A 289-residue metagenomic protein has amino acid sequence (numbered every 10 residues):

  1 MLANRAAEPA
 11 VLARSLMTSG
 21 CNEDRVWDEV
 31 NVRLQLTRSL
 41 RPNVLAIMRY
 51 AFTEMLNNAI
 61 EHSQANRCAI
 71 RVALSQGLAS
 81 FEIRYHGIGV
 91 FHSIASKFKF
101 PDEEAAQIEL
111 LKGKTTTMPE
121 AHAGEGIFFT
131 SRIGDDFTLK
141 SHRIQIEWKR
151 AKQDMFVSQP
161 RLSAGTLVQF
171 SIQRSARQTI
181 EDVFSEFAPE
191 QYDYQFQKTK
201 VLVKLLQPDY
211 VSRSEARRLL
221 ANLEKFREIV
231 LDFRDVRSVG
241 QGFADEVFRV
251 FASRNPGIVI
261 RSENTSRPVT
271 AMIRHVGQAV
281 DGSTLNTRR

Functional and structural regions predicted by a protein language model:
M1-A51, S63-R67, A176-E224, R261-R289: Bergerat-fold GHKL ATPase/HATPase_c domain
L2-A13, N57-E181, V250-A252: Conserved beta-strand-loop-beta-strand hairpin that lines the nucleotide-binding pocket of ATP/GTP-utilizing enzymes
F129, R218, E246-V247: A short acidic, amphipathic alpha-helical/loop segment
R150, G240-D245, A271-I273: A short acidic (Asp/Glu
L162-A164, N222-K225: A structural signal for short secondary-structure junctions
E224-V239: Short, glycine-/small-residue-enriched flexible loop/hinge segments at domain edges that mediate gating
F243-R254: Short, non-transmembrane amphipathic alpha-helical segments
